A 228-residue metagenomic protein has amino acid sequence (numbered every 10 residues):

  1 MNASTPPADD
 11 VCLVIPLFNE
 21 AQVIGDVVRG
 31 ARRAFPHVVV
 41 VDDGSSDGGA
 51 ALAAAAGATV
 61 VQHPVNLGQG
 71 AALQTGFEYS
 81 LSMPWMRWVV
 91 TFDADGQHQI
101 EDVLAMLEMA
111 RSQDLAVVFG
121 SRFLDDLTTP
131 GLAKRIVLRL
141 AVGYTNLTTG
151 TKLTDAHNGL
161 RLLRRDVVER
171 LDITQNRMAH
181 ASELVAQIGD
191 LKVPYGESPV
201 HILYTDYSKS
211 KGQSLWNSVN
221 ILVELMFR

Functional and structural regions predicted by a protein language model:
D10-C12, E183: Cell-envelope/extracellular polymer assembly enzymes that use nucleotide-activated donors
L17-A34: Short, well-formed alpha-helical segments that are part of the catalytic scaffolds of diverse glycosyltransferases
Q22-D26, D47-A56: Acidic helix N-cap motif at the loop->helix transition within catalytic regions of sugar-transfer enzymes
V39, A50-M83: Conserved donor nucleotide-binding strand/loop of the catalytic core
D42-A51, G96: A conserved acidic beta->alpha catalytic loop
H63-Y79, W88, I100-M178, Y204-F227: Acceptor/aglycone-binding surface of glycosyltransferases and processive sugar-polymer synthases
W85-D95: Short beta-strand-to-loop acidic/aromatic patch adjacent to the donor-nucleotide binding site
K152, I173-N176, V185-L203: Catalytic donor-sugar/metal-binding loop of nucleotide-sugar-dependent glycosyltransferases
